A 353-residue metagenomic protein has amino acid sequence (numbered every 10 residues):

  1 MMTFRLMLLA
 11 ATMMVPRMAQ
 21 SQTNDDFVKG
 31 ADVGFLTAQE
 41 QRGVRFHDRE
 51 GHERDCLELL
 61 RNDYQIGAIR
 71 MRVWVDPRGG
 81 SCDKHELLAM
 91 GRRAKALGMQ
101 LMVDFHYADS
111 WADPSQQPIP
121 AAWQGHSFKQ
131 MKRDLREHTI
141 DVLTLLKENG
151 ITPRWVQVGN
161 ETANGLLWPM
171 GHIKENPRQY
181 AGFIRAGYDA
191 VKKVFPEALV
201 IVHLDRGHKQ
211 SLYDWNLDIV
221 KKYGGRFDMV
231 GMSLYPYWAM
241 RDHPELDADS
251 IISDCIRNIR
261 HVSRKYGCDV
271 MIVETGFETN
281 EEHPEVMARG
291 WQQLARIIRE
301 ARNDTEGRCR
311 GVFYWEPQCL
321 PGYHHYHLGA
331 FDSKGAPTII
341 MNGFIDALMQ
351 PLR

Functional and structural regions predicted by a protein language model:
A19-S21: Boundary at the C-terminal end of the N-terminal hydrophobic targeting segment
T23-D25, D55-Q65, A89-Q100, T144-I151 (+4 more regions): Acidic (Asp/Glu)-rich catalytic clusters
T23-Q100, H106-L135, D141, Q157 (+2 more regions): N-terminal substrate-binding region of glycoside hydrolase catalytic domains
V28-G30, G67-R70, Q100-M102, T152-Q157 (+4 more regions): Structural preference for beta-strand elements that scaffold enzyme active sites
V33-L36, W74-D76, H106-S110, V158-A163 (+4 more regions): Active-site beta-loop-alpha junctions enriched in small/polar residues
Q41-H47, H261, N280-R296, E300-R353: Aromatic-rich peripheral "rim/lid" segments of glycoside hydrolase catalytic domains that contact and position glycan
D83-L88, D113-F227, M240-R257, E281-L294 (+1 more regions): Active-site cleft segment of glycoside hydrolase catalytic domains centered on the general acid/base Glu
